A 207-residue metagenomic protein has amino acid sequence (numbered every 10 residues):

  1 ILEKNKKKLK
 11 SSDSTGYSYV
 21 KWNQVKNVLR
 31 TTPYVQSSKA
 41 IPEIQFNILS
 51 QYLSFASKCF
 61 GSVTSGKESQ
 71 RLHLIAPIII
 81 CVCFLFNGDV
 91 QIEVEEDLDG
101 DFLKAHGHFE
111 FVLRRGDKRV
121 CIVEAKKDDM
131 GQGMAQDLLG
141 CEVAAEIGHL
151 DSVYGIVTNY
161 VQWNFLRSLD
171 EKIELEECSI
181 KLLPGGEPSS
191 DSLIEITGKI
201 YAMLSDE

Functional and structural regions predicted by a protein language model:
I1-Y154, Q162-E207: A short, conserved, highly charged catalytic patch centered on acidic carboxylates
